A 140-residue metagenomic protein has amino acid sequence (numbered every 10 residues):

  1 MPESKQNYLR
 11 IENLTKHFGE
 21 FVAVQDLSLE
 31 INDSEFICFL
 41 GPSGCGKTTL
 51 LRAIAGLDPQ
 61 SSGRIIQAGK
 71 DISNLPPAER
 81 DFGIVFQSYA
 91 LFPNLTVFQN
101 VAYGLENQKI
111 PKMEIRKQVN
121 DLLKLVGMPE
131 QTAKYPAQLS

Functional and structural regions predicted by a protein language model:
P2-S140: ABC family nucleotide-binding domain
